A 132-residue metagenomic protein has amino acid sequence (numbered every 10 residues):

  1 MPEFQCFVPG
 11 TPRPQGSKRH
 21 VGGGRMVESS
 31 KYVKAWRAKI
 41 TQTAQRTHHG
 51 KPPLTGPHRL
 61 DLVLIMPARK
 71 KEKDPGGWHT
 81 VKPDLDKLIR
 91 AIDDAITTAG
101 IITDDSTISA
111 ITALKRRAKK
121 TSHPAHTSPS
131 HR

Functional and structural regions predicted by a protein language model:
M1-R132: Acidic, proline/glycine-enriched N-terminal capping motif
